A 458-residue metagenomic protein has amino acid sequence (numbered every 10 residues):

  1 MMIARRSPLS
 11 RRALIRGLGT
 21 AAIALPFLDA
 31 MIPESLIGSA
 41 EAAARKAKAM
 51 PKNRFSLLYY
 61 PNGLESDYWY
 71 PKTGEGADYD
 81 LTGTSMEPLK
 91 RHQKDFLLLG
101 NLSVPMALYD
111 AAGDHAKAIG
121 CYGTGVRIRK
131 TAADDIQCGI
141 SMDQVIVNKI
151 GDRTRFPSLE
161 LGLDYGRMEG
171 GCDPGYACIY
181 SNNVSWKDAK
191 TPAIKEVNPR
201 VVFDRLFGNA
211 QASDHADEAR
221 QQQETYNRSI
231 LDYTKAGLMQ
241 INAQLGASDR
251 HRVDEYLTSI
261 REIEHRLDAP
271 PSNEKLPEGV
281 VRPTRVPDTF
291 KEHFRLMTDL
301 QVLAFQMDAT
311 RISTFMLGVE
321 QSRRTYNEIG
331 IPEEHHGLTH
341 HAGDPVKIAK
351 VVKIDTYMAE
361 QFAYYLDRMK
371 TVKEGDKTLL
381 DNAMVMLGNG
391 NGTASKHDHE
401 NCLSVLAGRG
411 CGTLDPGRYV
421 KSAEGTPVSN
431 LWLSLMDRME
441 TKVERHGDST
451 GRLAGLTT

Functional and structural regions predicted by a protein language model:
M1-T458: Ligand-binding pockets and gating/stacking loops
